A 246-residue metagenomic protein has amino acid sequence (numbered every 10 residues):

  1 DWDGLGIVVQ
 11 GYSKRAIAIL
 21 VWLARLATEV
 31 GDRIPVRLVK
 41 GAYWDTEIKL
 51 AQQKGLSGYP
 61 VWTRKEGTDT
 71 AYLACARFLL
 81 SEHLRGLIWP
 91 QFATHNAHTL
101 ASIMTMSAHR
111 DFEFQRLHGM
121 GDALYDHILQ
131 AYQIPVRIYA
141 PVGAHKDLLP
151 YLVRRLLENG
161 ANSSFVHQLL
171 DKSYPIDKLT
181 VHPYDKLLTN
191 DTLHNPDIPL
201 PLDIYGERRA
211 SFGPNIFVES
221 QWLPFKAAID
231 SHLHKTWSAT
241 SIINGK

Functional and structural regions predicted by a protein language model:
D1-L169, K178: Active-site capping/gating regions of soluble enzymes
G143, D147-P150, R154-K246: Terminal low-complexity tails and localization/encapsulation signals of metabolic enzymes
